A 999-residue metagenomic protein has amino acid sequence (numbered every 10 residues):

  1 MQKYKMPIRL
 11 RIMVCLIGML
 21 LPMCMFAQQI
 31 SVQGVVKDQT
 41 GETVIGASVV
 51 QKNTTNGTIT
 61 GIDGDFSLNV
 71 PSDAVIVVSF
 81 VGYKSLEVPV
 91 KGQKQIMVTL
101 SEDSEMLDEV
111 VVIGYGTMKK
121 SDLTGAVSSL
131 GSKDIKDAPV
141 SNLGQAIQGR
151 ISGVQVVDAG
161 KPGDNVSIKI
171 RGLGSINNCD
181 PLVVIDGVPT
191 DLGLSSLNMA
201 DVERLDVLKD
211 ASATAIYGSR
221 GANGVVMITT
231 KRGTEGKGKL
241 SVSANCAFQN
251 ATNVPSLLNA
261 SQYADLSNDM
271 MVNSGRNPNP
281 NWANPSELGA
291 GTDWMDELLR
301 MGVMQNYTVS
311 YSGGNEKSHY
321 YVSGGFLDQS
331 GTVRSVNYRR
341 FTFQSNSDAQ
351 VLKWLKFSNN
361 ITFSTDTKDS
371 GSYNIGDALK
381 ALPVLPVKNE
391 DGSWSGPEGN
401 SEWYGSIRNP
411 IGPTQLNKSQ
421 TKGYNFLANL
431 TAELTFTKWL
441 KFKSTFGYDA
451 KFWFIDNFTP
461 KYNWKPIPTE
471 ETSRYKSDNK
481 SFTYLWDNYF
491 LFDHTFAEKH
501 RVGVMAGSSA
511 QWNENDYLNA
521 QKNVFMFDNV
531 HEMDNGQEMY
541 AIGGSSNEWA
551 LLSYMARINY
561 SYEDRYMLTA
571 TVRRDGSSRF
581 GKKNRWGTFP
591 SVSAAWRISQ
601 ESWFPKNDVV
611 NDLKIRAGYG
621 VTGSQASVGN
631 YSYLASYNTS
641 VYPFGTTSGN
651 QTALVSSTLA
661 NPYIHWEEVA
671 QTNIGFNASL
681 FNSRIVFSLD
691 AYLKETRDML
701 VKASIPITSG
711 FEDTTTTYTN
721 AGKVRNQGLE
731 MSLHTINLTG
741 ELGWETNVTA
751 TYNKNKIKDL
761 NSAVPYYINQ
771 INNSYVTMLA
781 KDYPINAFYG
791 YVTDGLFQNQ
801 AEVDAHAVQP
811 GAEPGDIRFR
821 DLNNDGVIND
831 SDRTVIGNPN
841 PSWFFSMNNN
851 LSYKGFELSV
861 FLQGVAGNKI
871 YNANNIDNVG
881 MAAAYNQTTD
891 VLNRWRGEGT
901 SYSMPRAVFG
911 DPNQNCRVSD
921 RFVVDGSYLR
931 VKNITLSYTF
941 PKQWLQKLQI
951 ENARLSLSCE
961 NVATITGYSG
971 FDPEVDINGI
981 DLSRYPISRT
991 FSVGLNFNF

Functional and structural regions predicted by a protein language model:
Q2-Q344, A349-S364, L427, N607 (+6 more regions): Short, small/polar-rich motifs associated with maturation and membrane association, primarily at protein termini
I135, D180, S274, G302-Q305 (+6 more regions): Extracellular/periplasmic, surface-exposed regions of secreted and cell-surface proteins
G144-Q148, Y718-R725, Y766-F788, V835-M847 (+2 more regions): C-terminal extracellular loops and terminal segments of Gram-negative outer membrane beta-barrel proteins
S241-S243, A247-G289, T719, L738-P839: Conserved small-residue
N273-A290, M304-T308, I375-I411, K418: Acidic, glycine-rich flexible loop segments
A283, P466, E538, S577 (+4 more regions): Extracytoplasmic gating/loop element in the C-terminal half of outer-membrane beta-barrel translocons and assembly
P839-Y871: Glycine-rich, aromatic-lined ligand/substrate-binding cores of catalytic and carbohydrate-binding domains
